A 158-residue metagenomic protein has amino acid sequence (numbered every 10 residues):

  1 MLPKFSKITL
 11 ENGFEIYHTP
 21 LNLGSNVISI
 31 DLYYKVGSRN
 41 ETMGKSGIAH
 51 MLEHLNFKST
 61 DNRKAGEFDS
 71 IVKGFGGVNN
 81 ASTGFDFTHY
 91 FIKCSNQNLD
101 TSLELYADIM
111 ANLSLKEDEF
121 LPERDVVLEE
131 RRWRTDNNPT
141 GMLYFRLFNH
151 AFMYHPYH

Functional and structural regions predicted by a protein language model:
M1-E67, C94, E104-L105: His/Glu-rich zincin catalytic helix
D31-Y34, T60-D61, F68-H158: Acidic/histidine-enriched segments that form metal/cofactor-coordinating and catalytic pocket/exosite environments
